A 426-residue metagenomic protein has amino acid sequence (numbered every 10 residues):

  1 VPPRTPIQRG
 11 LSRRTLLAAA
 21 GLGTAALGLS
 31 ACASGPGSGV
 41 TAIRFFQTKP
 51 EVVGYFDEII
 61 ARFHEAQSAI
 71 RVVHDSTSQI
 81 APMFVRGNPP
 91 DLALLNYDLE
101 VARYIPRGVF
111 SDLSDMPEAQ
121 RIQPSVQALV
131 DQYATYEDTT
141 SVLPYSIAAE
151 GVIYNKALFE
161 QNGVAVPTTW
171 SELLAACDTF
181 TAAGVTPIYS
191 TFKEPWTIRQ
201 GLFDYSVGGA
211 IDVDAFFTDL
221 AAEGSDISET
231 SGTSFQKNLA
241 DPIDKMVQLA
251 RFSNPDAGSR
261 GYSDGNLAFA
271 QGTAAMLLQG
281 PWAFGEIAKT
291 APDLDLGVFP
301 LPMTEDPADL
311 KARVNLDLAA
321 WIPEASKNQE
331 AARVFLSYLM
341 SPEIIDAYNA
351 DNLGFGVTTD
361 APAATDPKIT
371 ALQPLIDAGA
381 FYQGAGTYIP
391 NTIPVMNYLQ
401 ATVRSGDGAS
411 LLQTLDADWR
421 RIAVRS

Functional and structural regions predicted by a protein language model:
P2-P3, E160, A378-S426: Conserved C-terminal helix/tail region of periplasmic/extracytoplasmic solute-binding proteins
P2-R103, R107, E118-Q120, G258 (+6 more regions): Conserved N-terminal structural module of periplasmic/extracytoplasmic solute-binding proteins
D75-P82, W170-L174, A257-A270: Short helix-initiation/N-cap motifs at beta->coil->alpha
D98-E150, L174, G201: Hinge/lid segment of periplasmic solute-binding proteins
F110-D115, N266, Q271, P281-K289 (+4 more regions): Mature extracytoplasmic/periplasmic domains
S141-L143, L174-S228: Extracytoplasmic/periplasmic solute-binding protein
L220-A257: Glycine-centered hinge/linker elements that transmit conformational signals in sensory and ligand-binding systems
L296-A320: Periplasmic-binding protein-like
